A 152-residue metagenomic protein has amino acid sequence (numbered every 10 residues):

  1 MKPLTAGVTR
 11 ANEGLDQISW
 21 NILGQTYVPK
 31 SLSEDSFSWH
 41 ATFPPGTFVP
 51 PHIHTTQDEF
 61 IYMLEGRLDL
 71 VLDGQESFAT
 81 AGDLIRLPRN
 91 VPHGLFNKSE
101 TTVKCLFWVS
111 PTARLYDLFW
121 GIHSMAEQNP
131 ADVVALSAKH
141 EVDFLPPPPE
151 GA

Functional and structural regions predicted by a protein language model:
M1-F37, M125-A152: A short, N-terminal "cap"/entry segment at the start of jelly-roll beta-barrel domains of the cupin/DSBH fold
P3-T5, W108-E127: A hydrophobic/aromatic-rich effector-binding and dimerization subdomain of bacterial HTH-type transcriptional regulators
R10, G74-P92: Short acidic-glycine-tyrosine-enriched beta hairpin
L23-G24, W39-H54: Conserved short histidine dyad/triad with adjacent acidic residue
S38-T42, F60, E76, L84-R86 (+1 more regions): Conserved hydrophobic/aromatic beta-strand scaffold that supports enzyme active sites
T47-V49, G66-V71, I85: Short beta-strand segments in beta-sandwich/barrel cores
T56-D58, Y62-L68, D73: Glycine- and acidic-residue-biased ligand/ion/polar-headgroup-sensing regions
D69, R89-Y116: Ligand-binding loop in jelly-roll beta-barrel domains
